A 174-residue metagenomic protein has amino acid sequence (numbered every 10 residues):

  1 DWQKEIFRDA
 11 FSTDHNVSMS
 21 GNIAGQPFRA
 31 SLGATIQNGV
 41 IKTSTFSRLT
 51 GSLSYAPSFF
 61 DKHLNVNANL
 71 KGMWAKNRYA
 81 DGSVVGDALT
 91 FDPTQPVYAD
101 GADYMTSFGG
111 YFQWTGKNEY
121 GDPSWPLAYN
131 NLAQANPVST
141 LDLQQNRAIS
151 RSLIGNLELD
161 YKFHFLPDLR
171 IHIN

Functional and structural regions predicted by a protein language model:
D1, R8-S52, F60-L64, L153: Outer-membrane beta-barrel translocator/receptor signature
D1, V40-I41, T50, S54-I154 (+1 more regions): Surface-exposed loop/interface segments of Gram-negative outer-membrane beta-barrel transport/assembly proteins
R8-A24, G33-A34, A135-N174: Outer-membrane beta-barrel transmembrane strands
